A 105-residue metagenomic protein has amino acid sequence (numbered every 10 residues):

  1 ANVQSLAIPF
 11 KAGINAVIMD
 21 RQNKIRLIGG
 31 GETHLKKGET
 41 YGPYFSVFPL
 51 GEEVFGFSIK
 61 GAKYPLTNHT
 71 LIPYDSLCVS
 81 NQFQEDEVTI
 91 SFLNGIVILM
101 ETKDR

Functional and structural regions predicted by a protein language model:
A1-H34: Anionic-ligand-binding alpha/beta catalytic cores of soluble enzymes and soluble regulatory domains that recognize
R21, I28-R105: Long, charged alpha-helical interface segments
